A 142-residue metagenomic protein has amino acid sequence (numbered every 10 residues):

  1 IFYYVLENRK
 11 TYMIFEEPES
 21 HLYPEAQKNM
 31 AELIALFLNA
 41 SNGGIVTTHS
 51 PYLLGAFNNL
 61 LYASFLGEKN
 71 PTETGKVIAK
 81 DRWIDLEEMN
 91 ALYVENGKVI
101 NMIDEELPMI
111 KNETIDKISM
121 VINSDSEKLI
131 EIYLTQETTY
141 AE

Functional and structural regions predicted by a protein language model:
I1-M120, S124: Switch/communication elements of ASCE P-loop NTPase nucleotide-binding domains
K128-E142: Conserved helicase/translocase motor-coupling segment
